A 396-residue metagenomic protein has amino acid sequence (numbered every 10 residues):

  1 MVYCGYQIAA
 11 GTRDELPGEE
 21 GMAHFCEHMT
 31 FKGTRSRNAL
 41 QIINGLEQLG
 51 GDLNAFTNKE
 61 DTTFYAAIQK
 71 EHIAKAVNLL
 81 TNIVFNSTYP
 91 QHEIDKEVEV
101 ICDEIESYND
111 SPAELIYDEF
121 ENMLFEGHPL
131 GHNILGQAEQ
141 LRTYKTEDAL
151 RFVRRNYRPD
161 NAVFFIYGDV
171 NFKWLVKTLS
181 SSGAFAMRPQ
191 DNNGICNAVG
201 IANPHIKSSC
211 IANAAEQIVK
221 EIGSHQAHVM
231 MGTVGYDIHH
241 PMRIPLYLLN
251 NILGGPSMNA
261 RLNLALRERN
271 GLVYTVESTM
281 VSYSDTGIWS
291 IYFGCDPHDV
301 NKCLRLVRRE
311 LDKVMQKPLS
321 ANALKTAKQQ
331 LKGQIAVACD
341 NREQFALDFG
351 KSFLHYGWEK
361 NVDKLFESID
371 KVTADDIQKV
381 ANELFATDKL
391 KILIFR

Functional and structural regions predicted by a protein language model:
M1-L46, M231, P241-L253, R261-L264: Active/ligand-binding-proximal structured segments within catalytic/core domains that scaffold catalytic residues
V2, T62, A227-M231, P245 (+2 more regions): Short beta-strand micro-motifs in enzyme catalytic cores
Y3, R13, F25, E119 (+8 more regions): A residue-level detector for conformationally permissive "hinge/kink" positions
G5-Q7, V199, N203-N259: His/Glu-based metal-binding/catalytic segments typifying zinc-dependent metallopeptidases
A39-H205, C210, Y236-D237, G254-P256 (+1 more regions): Charge-rich, well-structured scaffold segments of protease-associated domains
